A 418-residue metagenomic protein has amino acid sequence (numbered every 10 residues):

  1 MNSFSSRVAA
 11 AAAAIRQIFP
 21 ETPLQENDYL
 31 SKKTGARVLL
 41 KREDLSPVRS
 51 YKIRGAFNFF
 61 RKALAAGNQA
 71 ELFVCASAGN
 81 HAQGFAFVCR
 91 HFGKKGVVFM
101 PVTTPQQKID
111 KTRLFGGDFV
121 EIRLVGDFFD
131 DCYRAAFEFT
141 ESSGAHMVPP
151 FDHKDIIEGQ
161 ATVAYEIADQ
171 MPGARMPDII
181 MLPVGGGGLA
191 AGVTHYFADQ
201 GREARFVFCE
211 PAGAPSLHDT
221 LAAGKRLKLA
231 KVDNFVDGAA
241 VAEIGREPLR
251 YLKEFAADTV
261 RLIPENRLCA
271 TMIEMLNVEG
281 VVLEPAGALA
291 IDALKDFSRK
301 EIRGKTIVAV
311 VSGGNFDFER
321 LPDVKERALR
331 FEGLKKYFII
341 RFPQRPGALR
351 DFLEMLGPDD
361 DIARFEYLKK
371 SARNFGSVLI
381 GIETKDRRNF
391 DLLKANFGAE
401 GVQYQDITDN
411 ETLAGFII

Functional and structural regions predicted by a protein language model:
M1-I418: PLP-dependent amino-acid enzyme catalytic core
